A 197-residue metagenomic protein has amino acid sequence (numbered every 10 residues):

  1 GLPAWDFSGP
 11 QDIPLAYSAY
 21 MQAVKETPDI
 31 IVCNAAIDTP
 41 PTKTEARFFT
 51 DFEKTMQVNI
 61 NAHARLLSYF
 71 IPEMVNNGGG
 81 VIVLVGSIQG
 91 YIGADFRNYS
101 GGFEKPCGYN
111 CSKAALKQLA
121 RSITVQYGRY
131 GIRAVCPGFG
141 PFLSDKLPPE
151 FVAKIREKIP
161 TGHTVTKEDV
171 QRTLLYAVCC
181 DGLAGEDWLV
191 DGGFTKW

Functional and structural regions predicted by a protein language model:
S18, V58-N77, Q89-G90, S122-V125 (+3 more regions): Amphipathic alpha-helical dimer-interface segment in Rossmann-like NAD(P)H-dependent oxidoreductases
P28-A36, N59, L84-G86, V135-G138: Rossmann-fold scaffold of SDR-type NAD(P)-dependent oxidoreductases
N34-P40, P141, G192-G193: Conserved NAD(P)H cofactor-binding loop of Rossmann-fold oxidoreductase domains
T42-T44, F48-K54, F96, L147 (+1 more regions): Substrate-binding pocket helix/loop in short-chain dehydrogenase/reductase
F48-R65, G79, V83, Y109 (+2 more regions): Catalytic Tyr-X3-Lys loop
V83-A115, A120-R129: Catalytic loop of short-chain dehydrogenase/reductase
G128-R133, L183-E186: Short, small/polar-rich loop/turn modules that mediate ligand/substrate recognition or access, typified
T166-V190, T195: C-terminal substrate-recognition "lid" of short-chain dehydrogenase/reductases
